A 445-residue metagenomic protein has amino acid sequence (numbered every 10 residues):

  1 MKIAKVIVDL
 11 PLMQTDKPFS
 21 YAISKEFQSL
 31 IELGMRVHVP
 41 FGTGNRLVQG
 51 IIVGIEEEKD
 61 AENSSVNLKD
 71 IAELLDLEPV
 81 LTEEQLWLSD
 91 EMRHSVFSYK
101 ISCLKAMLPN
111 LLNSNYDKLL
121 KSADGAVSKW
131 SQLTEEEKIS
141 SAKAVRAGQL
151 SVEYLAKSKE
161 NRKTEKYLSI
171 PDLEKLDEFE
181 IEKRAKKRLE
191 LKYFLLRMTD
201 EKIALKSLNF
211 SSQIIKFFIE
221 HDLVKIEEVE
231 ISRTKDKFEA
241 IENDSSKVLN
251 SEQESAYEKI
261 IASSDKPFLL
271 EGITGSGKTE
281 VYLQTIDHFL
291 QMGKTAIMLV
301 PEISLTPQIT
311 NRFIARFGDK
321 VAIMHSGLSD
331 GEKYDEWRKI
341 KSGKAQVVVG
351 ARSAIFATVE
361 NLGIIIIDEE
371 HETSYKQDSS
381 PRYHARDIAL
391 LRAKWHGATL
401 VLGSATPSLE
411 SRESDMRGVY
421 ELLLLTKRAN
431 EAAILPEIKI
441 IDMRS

Functional and structural regions predicted by a protein language model:
M1-S404, S411, M416-A433: Accessory, non-ATPase domains that flank or precede helicase/AAA+ motor cores in DNA-metabolism machines
I440-S445: C-terminal boundary of histidine-terminating zinc-finger modules
